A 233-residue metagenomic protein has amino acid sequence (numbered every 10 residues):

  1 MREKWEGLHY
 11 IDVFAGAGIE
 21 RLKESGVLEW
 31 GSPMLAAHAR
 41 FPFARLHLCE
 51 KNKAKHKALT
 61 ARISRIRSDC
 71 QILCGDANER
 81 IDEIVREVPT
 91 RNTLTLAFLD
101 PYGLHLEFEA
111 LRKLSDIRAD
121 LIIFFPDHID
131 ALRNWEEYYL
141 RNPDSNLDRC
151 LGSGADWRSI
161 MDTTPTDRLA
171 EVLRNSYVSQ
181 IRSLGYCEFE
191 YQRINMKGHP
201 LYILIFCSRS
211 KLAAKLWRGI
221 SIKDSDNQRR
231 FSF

Functional and structural regions predicted by a protein language model:
M1-E83: SAM cofactor-binding core of SAM-dependent methyltransferases, primarily the Rossmann-like beta-alpha-beta module
R80-T90, R112: Short amphipathic alpha-helix with an adjacent loop that forms part of the alpha/beta core around
T93-H105: A short SAM/SAH-binding and catalytic strip from SAM-dependent methyltransferases
G103-D116: A short, conserved alpha-helix within the catalytic core of class I
R118-L132: Conserved beta-strand signature within the Rossmann-like core of class I S-adenosyl-L-methionine
W135-M196: A conserved mid-domain beta-alpha-beta active-site/ligand-binding segment of alpha/beta enzyme cores
P143-S145, K211-F233: Flexible, glycine-/basic-rich loop-and-beta segments that form/coincide with the SAM-dependent methyltransferase
L204-L212: Conserved beta strand-loop-helix elements of the APE1-like EEP
